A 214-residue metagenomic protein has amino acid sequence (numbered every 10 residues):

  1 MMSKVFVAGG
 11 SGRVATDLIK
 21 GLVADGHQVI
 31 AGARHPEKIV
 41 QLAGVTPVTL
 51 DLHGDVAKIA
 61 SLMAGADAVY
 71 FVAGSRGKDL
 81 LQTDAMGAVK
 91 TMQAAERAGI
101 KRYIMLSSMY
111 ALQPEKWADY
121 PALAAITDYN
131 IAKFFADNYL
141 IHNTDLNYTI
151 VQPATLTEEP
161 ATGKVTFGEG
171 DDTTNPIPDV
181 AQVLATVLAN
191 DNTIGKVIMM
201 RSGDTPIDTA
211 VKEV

Functional and structural regions predicted by a protein language model:
V5-D25: N-terminal Rossmann NAD(P)H-binding glycine-rich loop of SDR-like oxidoreductase domains
G32-E37, L52: N-terminal Rossmann-fold cofactor-binding loop
V45-D67: Conserved Rossmann-fold cofactor-binding substructure of NAD(P)-dependent oxidoreductases
V69-Y103, F134-F135: NAD(P)-cofactor binding segment of oxidoreductase domains
L81, A85, A122-F135, T173-P178: Short-chain dehydrogenase/reductase
G87-A88, V151, D171-T186, K196: Substrate-positioning beta->alpha
E115, E159-V165, V187-K196: Glycine/proline-rich active-site loop of Rossmann-fold NAD(P)-dependent oxidoreductases
L123, D137-P160: Conserved beta-loop-beta element that borders a ligand/cofactor-binding pocket
